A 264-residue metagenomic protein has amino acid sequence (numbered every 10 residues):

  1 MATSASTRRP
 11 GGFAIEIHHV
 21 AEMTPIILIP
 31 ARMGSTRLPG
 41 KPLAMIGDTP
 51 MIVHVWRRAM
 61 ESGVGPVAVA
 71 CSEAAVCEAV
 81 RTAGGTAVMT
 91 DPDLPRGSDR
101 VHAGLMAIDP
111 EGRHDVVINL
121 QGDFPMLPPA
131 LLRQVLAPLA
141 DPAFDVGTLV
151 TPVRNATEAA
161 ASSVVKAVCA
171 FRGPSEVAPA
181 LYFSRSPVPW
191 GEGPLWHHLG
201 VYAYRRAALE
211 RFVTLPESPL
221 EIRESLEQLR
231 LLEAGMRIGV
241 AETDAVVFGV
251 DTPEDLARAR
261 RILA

Functional and structural regions predicted by a protein language model:
T3-R9: Low-acidity, Ser/Thr- and Arg-rich intrinsically disordered low-complexity segments
E22-C71: N-terminal glycine-rich phosphate-binding loop and ensuing alpha1 helix
V64, G112-H114, D141-D145, M236: Short, high-confidence coil segments that cap the C-terminus of an alpha-helix and link into the following beta-strand
A68, A74-Q134: Short phosphate-binding loop-to-helix
C71-S72, L127, Y204, D251: A conserved hydrophobic position in a structured secondary element of the catalytic/binding core that shapes
L127-S218: Conserved core of the sugar-phosphate nucleotidyltransferase
G193-A264: Conserved alpha/beta core of the MobA/IspD/sugar-nucleotide pyrophosphorylase nucleotidyltransferase superfamily
